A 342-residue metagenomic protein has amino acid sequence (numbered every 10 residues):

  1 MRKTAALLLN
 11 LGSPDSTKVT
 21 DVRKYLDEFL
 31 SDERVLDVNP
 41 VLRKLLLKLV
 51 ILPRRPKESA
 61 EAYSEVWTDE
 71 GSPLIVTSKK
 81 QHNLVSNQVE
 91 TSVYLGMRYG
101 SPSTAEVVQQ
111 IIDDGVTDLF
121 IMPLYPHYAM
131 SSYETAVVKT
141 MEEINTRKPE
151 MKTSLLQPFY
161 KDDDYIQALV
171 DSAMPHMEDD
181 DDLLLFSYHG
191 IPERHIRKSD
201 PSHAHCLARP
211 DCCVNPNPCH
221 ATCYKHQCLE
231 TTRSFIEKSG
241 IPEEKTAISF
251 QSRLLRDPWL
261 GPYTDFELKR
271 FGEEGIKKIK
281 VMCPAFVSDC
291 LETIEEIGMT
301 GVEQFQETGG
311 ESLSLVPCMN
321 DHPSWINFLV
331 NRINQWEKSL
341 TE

Functional and structural regions predicted by a protein language model:
M1-E342: Active-site-proximal alpha-helix that buttresses catalytic centers in soluble enzyme cores
